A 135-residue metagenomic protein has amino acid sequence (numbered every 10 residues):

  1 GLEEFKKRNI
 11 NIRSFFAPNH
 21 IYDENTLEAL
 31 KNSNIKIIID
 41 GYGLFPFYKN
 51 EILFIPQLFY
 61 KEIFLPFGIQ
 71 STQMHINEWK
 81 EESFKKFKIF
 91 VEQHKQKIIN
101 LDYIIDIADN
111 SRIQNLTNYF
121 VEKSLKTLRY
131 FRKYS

Functional and structural regions predicted by a protein language model:
L2-N11, N19-I37, G41-S135: Terminal accessory/targeting
